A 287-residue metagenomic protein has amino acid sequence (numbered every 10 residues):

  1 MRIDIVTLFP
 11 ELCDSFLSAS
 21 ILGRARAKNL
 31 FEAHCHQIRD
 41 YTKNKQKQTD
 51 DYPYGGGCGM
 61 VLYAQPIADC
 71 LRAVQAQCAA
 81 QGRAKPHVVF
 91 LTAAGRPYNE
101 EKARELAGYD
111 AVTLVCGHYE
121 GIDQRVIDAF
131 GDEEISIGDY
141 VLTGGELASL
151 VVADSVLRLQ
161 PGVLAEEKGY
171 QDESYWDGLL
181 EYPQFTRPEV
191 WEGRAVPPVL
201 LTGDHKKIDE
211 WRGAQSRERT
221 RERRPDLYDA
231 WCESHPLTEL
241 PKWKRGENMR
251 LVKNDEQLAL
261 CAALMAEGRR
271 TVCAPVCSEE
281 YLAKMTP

Functional and structural regions predicted by a protein language model:
M1-A80, H205-D229: N-terminal nucleotide/polyanion-binding subdomain common to many enzyme families
D4-V6, H34-H36, V89, V112-T113 (+1 more regions): Hydrophobic/aromatic beta-strand patches that form the interior of the parallel beta-sheet core in alpha/beta enzyme
Y63-H118: S-adenosyl-L-methionine/SAH cofactor-binding core of RNA-modifying enzymes
I122, V126-E173: Structured adenosyl-cofactor binding patch, chiefly the S-adenosyl-L-methionine
L147, L159-P198: Internal, active-site/partner-interface "lid" segment
Q184, P188-M249, A262: SAM-dependent methyltransferases
N248-M265, V272-A274: A short beta-loop-alpha structural element at the N-terminal edge of CoA-dependent acyl/N-acetyltransferase catalytic
V252, R269-P287: Conserved GNAT-fold acetyl-CoA-binding loop/helix
